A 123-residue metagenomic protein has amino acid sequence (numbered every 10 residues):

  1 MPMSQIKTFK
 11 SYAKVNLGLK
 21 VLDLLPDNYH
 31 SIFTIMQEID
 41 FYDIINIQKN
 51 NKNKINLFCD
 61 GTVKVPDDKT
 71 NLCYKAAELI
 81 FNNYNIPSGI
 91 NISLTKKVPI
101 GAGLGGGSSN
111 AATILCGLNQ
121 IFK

Functional and structural regions predicted by a protein language model:
P2-A102, N119-K123: ATP-binding N-lobe of GHMP and related small-molecule kinases
S108-F122: Short, small-residue alpha-helix embedded
